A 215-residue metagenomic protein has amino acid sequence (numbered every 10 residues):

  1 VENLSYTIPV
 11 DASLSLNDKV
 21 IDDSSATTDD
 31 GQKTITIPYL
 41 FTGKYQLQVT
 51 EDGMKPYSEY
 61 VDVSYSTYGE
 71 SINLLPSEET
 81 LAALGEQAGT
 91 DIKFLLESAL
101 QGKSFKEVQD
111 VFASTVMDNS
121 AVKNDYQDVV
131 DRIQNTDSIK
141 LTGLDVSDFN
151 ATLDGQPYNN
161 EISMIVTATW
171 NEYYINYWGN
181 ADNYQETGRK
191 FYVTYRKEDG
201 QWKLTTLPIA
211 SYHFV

Functional and structural regions predicted by a protein language model:
V1-K44, Q48-D52, L153-V215: Exposed beta-sheet edge and beta->alpha loop/turn motif
T42, Q48, Y60-V63, V108 (+9 more regions): Generic signature of intrinsically disordered, low-complexity segments enriched in small/polar residues
D52-T80: Structured interaction patches on ligand/partner-binding surfaces of diverse proteins
S77-V146, V215: Core segments of small alpha/beta cavity-forming domains
